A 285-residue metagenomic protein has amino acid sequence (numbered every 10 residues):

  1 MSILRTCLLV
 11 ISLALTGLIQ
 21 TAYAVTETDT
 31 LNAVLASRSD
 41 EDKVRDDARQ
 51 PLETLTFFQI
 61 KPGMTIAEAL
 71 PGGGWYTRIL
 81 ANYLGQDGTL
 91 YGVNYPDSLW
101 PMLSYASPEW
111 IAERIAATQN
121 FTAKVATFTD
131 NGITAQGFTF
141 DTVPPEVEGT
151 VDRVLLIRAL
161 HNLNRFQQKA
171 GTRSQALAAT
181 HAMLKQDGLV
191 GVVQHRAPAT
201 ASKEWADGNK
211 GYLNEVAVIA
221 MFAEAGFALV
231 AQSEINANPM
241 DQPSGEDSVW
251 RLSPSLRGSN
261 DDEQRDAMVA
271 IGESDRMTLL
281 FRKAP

Functional and structural regions predicted by a protein language model:
L31-F57, K61: Class I SAM-dependent methyltransferase Rossmann-like catalytic core, especially the SAM/SAH-binding loop
G63-G72: Conserved class I S-adenosyl-L-methionine
A106-V143: S-adenosyl-L-methionine
P144-V154: A short acidic, Gly/Pro-enriched loop at the edge of an enzyme's catalytic core that lines a small-molecule cofactor
A170-Q186: A short glycine-rich, Lys/Arg-flanked "PGG" loop and its adjoining helix->strand segment in the class I
D187-Q194: Conserved beta-strand signature within the Rossmann-like core of class I S-adenosyl-L-methionine
S202-V230: Conserved Class I S-adenosyl-L-methionine
A225, Q264-P285: C-terminal lobe and adjacent flexible extensions of AdoMet/dcAdoMet transferase-like proteins
